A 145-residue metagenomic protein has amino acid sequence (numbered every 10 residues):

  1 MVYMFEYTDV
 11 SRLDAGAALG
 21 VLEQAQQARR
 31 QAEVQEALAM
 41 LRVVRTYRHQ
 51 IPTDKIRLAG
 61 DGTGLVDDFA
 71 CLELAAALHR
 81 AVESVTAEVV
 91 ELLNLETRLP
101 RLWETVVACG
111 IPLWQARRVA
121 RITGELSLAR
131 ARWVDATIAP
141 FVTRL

Functional and structural regions predicted by a protein language model:
M1-L145: Peripheral, non-cofactor segments flanking catalytic/redox cores
